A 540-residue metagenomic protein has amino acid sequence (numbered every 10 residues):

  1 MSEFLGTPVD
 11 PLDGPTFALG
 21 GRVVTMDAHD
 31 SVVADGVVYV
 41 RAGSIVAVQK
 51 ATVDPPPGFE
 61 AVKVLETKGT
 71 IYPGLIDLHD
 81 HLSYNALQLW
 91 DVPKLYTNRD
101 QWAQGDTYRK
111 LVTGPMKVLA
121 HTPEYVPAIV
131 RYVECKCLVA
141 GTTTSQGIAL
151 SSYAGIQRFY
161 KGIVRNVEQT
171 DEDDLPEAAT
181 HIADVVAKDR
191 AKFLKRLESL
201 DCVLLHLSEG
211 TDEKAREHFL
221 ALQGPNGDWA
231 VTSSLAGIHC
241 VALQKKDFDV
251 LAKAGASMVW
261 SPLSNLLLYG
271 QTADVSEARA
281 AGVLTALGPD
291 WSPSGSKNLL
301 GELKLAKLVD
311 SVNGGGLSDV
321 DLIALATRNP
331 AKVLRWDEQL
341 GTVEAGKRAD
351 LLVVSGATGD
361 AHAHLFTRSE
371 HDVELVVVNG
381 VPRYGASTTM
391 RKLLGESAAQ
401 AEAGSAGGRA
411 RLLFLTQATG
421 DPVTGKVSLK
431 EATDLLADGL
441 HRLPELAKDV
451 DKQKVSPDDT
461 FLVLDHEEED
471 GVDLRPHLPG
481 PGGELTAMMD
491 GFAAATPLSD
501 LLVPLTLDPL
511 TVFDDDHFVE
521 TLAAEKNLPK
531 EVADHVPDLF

Functional and structural regions predicted by a protein language model:
M1-E60, A361: N-terminal metal-binding scaffold of metallo-dependent hydrolase/deaminase domains
F4, D10, H121, V126-Y132 (+6 more regions): Metal-coordinating catalytic core of metallo-dependent amide/deamination hydrolases
G6-T7, R22, G224-V231, D274-G356 (+2 more regions): His/Asp/Glu-enriched, well-ordered alpha-helical/loop segment that forms or immediately abuts the divalent-metal
G21, V38, G43, K68 (+13 more regions): Divalent metal-coordination and catalytic microenvironments
V38-Y39, V376, L462, E467: Short aromatic-centered micro-motifs
V62, E66-E134: Metal-associated gating/positioning segment near the N- to mid-region
S199, D228-S234, V250-V259, A280-T285: Glycine-enriched alpha-helix->loop->beta-strand junction motifs that scaffold or abut catalytic
G385-D458, L464: Charged, amphipathic alpha-helical linkers/stalks
